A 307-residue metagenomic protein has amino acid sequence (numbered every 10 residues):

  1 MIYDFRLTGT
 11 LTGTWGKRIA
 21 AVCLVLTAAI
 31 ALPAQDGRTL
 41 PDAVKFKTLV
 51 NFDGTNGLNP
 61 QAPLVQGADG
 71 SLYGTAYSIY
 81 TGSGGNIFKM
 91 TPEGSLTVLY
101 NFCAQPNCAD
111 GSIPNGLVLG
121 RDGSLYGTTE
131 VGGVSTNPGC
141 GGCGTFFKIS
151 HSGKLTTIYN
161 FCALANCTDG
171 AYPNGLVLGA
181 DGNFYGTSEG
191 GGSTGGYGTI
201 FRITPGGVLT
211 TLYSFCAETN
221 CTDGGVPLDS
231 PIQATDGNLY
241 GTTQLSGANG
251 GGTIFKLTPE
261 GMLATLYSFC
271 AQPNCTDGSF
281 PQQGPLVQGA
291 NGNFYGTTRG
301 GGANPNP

Functional and structural regions predicted by a protein language model:
I2-P307: Extracellular beta-propeller repeat domains
